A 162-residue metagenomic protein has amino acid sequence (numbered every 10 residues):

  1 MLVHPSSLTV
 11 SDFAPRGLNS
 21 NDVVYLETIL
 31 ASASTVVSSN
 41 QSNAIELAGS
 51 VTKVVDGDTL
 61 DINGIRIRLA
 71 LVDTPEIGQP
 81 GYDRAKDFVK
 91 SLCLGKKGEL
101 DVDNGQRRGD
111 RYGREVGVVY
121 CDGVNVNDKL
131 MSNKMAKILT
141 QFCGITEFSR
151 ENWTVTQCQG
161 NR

Functional and structural regions predicted by a protein language model:
M1-R162: Small beta-barrel nucleic-acid-binding modules, primarily SNase/OB-fold domains and secondarily Tudor-like barrels
